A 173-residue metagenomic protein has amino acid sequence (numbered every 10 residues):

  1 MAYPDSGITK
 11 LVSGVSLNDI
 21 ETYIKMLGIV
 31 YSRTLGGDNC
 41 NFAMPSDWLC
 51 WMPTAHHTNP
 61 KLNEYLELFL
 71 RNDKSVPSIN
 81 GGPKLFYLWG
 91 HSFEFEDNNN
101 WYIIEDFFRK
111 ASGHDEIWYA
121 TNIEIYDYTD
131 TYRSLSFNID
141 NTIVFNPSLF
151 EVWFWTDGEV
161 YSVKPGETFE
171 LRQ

Functional and structural regions predicted by a protein language model:
M1-E64, N99-I103, D130: Catalytic domains of cell-wall/extracellular-matrix polysaccharide-remodeling enzymes, centered on de-N-acetylation
K25-A43, R71, S78-R172: C-terminal domain-boundary segment and adjacent tail
T58-S78: A Trp-anchored, charged/polar loop motif used as the substrate-binding/catalytic surface of acyl/ester-handling
